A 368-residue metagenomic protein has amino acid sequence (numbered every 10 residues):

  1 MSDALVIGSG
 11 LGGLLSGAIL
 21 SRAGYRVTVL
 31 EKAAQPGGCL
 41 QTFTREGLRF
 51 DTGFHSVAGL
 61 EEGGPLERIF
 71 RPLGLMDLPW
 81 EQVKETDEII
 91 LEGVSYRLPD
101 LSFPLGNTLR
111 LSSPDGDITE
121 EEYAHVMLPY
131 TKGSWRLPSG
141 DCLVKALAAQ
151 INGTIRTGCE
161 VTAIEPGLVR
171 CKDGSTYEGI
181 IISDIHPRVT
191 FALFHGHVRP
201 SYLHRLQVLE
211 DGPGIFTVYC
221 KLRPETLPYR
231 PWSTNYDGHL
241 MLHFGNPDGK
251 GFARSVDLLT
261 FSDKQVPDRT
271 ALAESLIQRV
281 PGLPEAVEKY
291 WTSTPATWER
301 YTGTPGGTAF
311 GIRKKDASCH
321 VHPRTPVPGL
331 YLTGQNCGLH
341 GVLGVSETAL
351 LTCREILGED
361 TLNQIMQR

Functional and structural regions predicted by a protein language model:
S2-N107: N-terminal glycine-rich phosphate/pyrophosphate-binding loop and immediately adjacent elements
F54, Q335-L357: A conserved FAD-binding loop/helix module that cradles the flavin
E85-S134, A149: Rossmann-like flavin
V126, G282-L339: A glycine-rich dinucleotide-binding beta-alpha-beta segment and adjacent secondary-structure elements that constitute
P129-G167, G179: Helical element adjacent to the flavin cofactor pocket in flavoenzyme catalytic cores
T162-A253: Mid-domain catalytic core of redox enzymes that form a hydrophobic substrate pocket/lid adjacent to a catalytic redox
K221-E299: C-terminal segments that line or cap access tunnels to active or ligand-binding sites in enzymes and enzyme-associated
G358-R368: Active-site-proximal substrate-binding core of FAD-dependent oxidoreductases
